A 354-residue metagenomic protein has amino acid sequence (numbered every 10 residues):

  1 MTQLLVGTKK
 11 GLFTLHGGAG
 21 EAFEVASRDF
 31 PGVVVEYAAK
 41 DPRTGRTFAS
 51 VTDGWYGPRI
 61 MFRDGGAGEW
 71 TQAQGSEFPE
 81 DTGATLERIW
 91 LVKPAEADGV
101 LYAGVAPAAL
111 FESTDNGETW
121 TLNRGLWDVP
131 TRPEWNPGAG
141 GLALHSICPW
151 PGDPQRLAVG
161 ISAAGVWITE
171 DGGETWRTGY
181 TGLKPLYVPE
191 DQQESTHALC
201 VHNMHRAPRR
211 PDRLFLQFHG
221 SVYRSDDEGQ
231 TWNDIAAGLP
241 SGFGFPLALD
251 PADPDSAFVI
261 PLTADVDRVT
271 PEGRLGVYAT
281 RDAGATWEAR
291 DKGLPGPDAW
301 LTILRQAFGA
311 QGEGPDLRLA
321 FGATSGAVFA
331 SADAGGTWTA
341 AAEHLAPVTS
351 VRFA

Functional and structural regions predicted by a protein language model:
M1-A354: Extracellular glycan-interacting surfaces
